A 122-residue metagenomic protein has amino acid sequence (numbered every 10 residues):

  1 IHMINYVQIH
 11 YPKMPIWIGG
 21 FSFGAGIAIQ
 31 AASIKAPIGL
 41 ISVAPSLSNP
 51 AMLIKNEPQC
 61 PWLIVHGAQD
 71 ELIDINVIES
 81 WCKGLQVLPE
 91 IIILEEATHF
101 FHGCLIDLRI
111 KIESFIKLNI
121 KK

Functional and structural regions predicted by a protein language model:
I1-H10: Alpha/beta-hydrolase active-site loop
G19-A28: Gly/Ala-rich beta-loop-alpha elbow adjacent to hydrolase catalytic centers
I41-A51, A97: Active-site nucleophile loop of the alpha/beta-hydrolase fold
E57-P58, L63-H66, D70: Short beta-strand/loop motif that positions the catalytic acidic residue of the alpha/beta-hydrolase fold
Q69-I73, H99-F100: Acidic catalytic loop of the alpha/beta-hydrolase fold
G84-F100: Catalytic histidine neighborhood in serine/cysteine hydrolases with alpha/beta-hydrolase-type architecture
A97-R109: Catalytic histidine-centered segment of alpha/beta-hydrolase-like enzymes
